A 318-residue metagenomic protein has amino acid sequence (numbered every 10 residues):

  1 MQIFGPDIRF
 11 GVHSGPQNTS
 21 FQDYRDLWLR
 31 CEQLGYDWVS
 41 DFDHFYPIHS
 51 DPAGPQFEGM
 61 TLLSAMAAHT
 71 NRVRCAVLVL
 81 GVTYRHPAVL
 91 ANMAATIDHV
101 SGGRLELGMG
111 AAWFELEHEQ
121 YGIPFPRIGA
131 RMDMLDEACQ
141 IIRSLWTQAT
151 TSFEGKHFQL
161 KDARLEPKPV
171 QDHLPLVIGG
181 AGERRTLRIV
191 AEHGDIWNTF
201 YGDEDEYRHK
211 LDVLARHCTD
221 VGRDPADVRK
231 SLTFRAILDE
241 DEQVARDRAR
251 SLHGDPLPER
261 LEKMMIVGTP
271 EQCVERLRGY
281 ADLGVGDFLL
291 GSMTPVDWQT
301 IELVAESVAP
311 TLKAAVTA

Functional and structural regions predicted by a protein language model:
M1-A318: Active-site-adjacent structural elements that line small-molecule/cofactor binding pockets in enzymes
